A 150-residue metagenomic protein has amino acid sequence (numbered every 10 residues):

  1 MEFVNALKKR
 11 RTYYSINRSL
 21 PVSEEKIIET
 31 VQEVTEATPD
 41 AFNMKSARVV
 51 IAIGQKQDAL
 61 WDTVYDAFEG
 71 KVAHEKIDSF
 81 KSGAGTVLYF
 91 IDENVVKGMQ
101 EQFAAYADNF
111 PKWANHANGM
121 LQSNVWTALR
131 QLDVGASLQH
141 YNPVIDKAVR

Functional and structural regions predicted by a protein language model:
M1-T86: N-terminal amphipathic, basic helical "cap/leader" segment at the start of enzyme domains
T35, F103-V149: Small-aliphatic-rich amphipathic alpha-helix that forms the alpha element of a beta-alpha
F80, Y89, S123: Acidic/histidine-rich alpha-helical segments that form the ligand environment of transition-metal centers
I91-V95: Short glycine-enriched loops at secondary-structure junctions
K97-Q100: Cytochrome P450 core scaffold surrounding the K-helix E-X-X-R motif and the conserved "meander" helix-loop region
